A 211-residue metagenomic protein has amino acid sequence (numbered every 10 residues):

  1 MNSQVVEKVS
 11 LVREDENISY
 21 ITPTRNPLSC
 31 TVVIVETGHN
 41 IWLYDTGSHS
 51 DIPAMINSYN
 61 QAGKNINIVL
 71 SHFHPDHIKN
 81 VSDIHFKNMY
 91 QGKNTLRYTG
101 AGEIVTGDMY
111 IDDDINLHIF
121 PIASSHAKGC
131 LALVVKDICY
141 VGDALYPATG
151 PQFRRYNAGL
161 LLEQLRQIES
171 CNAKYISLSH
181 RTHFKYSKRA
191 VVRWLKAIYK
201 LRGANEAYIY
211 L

Functional and structural regions predicted by a protein language model:
N2-V5: N-terminal helix-forming leader/targeting segments
E7-S58, L131-Y146: Conserved beta-strand hairpin/beta-sheet module of binuclear metal-dependent hydrolase folds, prominently
N26-S29, K93, Y98-E103, H126-L133 (+1 more regions): Active-site-proximal loop/helix segment associated with metal-binding centers of metalloenzymes
G38-N40, Q61-N65, S82-N88, V135-I138 (+1 more regions): Short glycine/proline-enriched coil/turn segments at helix->beta-strand junctions
Y44-G47, N65-D76, N80, M89-N94 (+3 more regions): Active-site neighborhood of phospho(di)ester-bond hydrolases with catalytic His/Asp-centered motifs
H49, N116-Y210: Metallo-beta-lactamase
S50-D113: Active-site HxH/HxHxD metal-binding segment of metal-dependent hydrolases
